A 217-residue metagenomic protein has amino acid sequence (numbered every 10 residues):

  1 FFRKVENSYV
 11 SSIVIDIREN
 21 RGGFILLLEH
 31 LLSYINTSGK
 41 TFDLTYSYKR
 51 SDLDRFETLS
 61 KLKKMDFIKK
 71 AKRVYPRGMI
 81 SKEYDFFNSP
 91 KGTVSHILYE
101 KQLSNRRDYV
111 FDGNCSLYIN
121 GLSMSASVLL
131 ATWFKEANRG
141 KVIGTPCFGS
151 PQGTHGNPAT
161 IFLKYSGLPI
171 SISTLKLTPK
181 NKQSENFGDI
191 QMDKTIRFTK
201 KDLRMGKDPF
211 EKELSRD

Functional and structural regions predicted by a protein language model:
F1-D217: C-terminal "post-core" interaction segments
